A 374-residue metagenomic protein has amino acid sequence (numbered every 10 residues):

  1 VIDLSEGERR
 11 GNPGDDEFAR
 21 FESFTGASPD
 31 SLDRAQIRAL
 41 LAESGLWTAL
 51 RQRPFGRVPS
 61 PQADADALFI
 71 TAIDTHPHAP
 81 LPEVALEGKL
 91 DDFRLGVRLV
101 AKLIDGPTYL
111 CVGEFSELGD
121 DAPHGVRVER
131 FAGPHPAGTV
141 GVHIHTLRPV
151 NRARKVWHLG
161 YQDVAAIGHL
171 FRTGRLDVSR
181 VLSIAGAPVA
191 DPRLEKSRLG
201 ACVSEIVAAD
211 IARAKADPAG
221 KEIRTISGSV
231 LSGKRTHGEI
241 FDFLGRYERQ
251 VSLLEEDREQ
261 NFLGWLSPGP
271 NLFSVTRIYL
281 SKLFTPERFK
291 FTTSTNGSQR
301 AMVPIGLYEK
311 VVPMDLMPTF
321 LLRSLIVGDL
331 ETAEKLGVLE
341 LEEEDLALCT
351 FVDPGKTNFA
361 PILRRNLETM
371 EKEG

Functional and structural regions predicted by a protein language model:
V1-G374: Buried, small/hydrophobic-residue-enriched core segments of structured protein domains
